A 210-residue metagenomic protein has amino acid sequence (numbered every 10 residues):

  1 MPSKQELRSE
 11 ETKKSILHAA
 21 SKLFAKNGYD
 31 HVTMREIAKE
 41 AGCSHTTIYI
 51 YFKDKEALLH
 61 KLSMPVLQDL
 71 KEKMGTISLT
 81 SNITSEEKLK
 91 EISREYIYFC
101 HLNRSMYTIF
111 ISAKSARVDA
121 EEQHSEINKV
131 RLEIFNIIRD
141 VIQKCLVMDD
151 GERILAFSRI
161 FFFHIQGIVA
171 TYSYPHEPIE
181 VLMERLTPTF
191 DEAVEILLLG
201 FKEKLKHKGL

Functional and structural regions predicted by a protein language model:
M1-E11, K202-L210: N-terminal intrinsically disordered/low-complexity leader segments
T12-S21, I37, L62-M74, I138: Generic hydrophobic, amphipathic alpha-helix propensity
S15, A19, L23-A57, K61: Helix-turn-helix
M64-L89, E133-I134, I138-K144: Amphipathic alpha-helical linker/stalk segments
G75, A120-L146, L155-R159, P188-L199: Amphipathic alpha-helical packing segments from all-alpha helical-bundle domains
G75-S105, M148-D149, I154-F161: Hydrophobic alpha-helical connector segments
L102-I137, D149, I179-M183, T187: Short secondary-structure transition hinges
K144-A193, L205-L210: Hydrophobic/aromatic-rich alpha-helical bundle segments in the mid-to-C-terminal region
